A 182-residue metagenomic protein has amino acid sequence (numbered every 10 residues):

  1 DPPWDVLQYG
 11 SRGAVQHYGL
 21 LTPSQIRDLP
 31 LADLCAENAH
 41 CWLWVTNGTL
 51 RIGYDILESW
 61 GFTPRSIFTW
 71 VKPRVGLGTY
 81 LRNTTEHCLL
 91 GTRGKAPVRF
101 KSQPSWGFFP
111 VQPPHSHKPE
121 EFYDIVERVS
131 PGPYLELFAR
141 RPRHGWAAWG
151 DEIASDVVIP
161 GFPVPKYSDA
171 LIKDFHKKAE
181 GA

Functional and structural regions predicted by a protein language model:
P2-A182: Class I S-adenosyl-L-methionine-dependent methyltransferase catalytic core
